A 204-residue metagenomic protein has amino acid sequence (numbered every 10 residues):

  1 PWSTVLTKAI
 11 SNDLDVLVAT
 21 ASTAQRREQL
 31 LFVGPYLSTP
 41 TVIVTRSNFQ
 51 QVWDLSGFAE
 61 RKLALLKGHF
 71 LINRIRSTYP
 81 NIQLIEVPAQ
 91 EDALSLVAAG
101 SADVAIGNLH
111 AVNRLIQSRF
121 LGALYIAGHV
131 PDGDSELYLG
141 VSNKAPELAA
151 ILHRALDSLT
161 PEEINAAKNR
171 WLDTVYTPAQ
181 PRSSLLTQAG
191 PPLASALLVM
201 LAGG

Functional and structural regions predicted by a protein language model:
P1-G204: Proline/Glycine/Serine-rich low-complexity intrinsically disordered segments that serve as flexible stalks/linkers
